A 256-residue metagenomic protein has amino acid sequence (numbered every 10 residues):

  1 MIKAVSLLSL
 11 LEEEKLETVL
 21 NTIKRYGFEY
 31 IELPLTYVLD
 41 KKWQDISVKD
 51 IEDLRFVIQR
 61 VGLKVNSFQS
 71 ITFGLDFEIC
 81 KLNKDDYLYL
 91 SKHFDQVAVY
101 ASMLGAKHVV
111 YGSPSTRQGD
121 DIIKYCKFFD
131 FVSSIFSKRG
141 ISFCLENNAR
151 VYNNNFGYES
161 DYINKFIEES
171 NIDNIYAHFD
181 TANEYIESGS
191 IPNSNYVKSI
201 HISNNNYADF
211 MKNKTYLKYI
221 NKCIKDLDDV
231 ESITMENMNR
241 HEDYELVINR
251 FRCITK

Functional and structural regions predicted by a protein language model:
M1-A98, S102-M103, S137, I172-N174 (+1 more regions): N-terminal pre-domain/capping segments
K3-L7, I31-L33, V65-S70, V109-Y111 (+4 more regions): Hydrophobic faces of well-ordered beta-strands that scaffold small-molecule active sites in alpha/beta enzyme cores
S9-L11, L35-Y37, I71-G74, S113-R117 (+4 more regions): Active-site-proximal loop/turn and secondary-structure-junction residues that shape catalytic pockets, frequently
F28, A101-A106, V197, V230: A structural motif
D45-E52, N83, Y87, S91 (+4 more regions): Charged helix-capping and loop-helix junction motifs
F68, F131-Y219: Acidic/histidine-rich catalytic cores of soluble enzymes
A101-D120, C144-A149: Active-site groove signature of glycoside hydrolases
K212-V247: Long hydrophobic alpha-helical segments typical of transmembrane helices together with their membrane-interfacial
